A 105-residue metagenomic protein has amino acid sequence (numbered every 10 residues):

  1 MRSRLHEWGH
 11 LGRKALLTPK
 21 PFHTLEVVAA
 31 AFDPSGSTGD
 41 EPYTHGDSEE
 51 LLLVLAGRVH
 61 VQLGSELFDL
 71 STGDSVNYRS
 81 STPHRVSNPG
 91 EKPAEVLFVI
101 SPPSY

Functional and structural regions predicted by a protein language model:
S3-P42, E49, V99-S104: A short glycine-rich, His/Asp/Glu-containing loop-to-beta-strand
P21-H23, S71, S80-Y105: Ligand-binding loop in jelly-roll beta-barrel domains
A29, L63-S65, N88, F98: Residue-level recognition of conserved beta-strand positions in structured domain cores
A29, L67-D69, P83: Well-ordered beta-strand positions in beta-sheet-rich domains
E50-L52, G57-Q62, V76, H84: Short beta-strand segments in beta-sandwich/barrel cores
G64-R79: Short acidic-glycine-tyrosine-enriched beta hairpin
